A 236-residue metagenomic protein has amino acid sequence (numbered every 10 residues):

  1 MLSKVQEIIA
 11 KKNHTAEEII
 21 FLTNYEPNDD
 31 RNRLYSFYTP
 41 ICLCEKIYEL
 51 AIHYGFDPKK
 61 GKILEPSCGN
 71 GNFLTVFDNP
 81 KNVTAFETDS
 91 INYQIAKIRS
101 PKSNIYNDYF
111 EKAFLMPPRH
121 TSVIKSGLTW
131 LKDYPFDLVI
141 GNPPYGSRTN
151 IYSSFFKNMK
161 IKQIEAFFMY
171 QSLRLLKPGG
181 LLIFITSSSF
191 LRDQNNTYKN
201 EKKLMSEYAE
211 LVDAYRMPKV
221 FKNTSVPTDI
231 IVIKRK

Functional and structural regions predicted by a protein language model:
M1-R99, S103, I231: Class I S-adenosyl-L-methionine
F37-C42, M159-A166: Conserved phosphate-coordination/catalytic loops
E45-Y54, K62-F77, D108-F114, S122-F155 (+2 more regions): Conserved proline-anchored active-site loop of SAM-dependent methyltransferases that bridges a beta-strand
T75-V76, K97, M116-P118, Q194-T197: A short acidic (Asp/Glu
T84-S90, I95-L131: Adenosine-cofactor binding site in Rossmann-like domains, unifying the SAM/SAH pocket of S-adenosylmethionine-dependent
S90, I161-V232: Conserved Class I SAM-dependent methyltransferase catalytic core
K234-K236: Polynucleotide-recognition surfaces of large bacterial nucleic-acid defense/processing enzymes
